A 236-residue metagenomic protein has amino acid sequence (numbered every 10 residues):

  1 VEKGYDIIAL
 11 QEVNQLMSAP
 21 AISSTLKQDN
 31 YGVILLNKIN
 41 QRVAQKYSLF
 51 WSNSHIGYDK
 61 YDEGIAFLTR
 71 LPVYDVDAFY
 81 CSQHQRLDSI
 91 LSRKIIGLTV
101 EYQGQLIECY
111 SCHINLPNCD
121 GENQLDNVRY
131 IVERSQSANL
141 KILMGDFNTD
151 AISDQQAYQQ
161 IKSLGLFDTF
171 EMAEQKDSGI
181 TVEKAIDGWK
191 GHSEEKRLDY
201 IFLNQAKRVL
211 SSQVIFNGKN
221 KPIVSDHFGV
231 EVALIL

Functional and structural regions predicted by a protein language model:
V1-E2, I7, K46-L236: Active-site regions of metal-assisted phosphoester/phosphodiester hydrolases, unifying DNase/endonuclease modules
K3-D6, L10-M17: Short, conserved active-site loops that position catalytic residues or coordinate cofactors/metal ions across diverse
V13-N40, G57-D62, I152-K162: Metal-dependent catalytic neighborhoods of phosphoester/phosphodiester hydrolases
N40-Q41, Q136: A general structural signal for alpha-helical elements within enzymatic catalytic domains
